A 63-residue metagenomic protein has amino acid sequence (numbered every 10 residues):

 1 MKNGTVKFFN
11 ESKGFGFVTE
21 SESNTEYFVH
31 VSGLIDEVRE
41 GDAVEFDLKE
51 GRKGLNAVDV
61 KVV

Functional and structural regions predicted by a protein language model:
M1-F8: Structural detector for short beta-strands of small beta-barrel domains
N3, E26-F28, A43: Well-ordered beta-strand positions in beta-sheet-rich domains
K13-V18: Short aromatic-glycine-enriched beta-strand elements
T25-D36: Beta-strand/loop nucleic-acid-binding surfaces
L34-E45: Short nucleic-acid-contacting surface segments enriched for D/E, G, S/T with interspersed K/R
K49-V63: OB-fold/S1-family single-stranded nucleic acid-binding modules
